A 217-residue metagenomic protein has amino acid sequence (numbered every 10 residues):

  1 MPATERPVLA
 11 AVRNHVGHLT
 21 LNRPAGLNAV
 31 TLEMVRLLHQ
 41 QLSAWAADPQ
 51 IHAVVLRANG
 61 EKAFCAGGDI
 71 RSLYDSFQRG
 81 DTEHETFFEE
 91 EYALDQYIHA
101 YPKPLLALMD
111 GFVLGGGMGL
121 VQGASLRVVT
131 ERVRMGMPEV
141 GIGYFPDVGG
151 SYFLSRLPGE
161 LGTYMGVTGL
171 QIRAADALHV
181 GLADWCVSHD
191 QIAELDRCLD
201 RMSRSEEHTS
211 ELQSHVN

Functional and structural regions predicted by a protein language model:
M1-R57, Q96: Conserved CoA-thioester-binding segment of acyl-CoA-metabolizing enzymes
L56, D69, L120-V121, D176-A177: Hydrophobic/aromatic residues within transmembrane alpha-helices of multi-pass small-molecule transporters
A58-A93, G143: Glycine- (often His-adjacent) and acidic-residue-rich active-site loop that binds/positions the CoA thioester
G68-F77, G123-T130, S151, L157-P158: A glycine- and small-aliphatic-rich helix-loop capping segment at beta-alpha/alpha-beta transitions that lines
I98-I142, Y164-M165, G169, A174: Glycine-rich beta-to-alpha active-site loop
A124-D147, G181-L195: Gly/Pro- and small hydrophobic-enriched strand-loop and loop-to-helix capping segments that sit at the rims
G149-R204: Contiguous mid-protein beta-loop-alpha structural module that forms a pocket-lining wall or clamp of enzyme active
E207-N217: Single conserved hydrophobic/aromatic residue that forms the stacking wall/gate of nucleotide- or nucleobase-binding
